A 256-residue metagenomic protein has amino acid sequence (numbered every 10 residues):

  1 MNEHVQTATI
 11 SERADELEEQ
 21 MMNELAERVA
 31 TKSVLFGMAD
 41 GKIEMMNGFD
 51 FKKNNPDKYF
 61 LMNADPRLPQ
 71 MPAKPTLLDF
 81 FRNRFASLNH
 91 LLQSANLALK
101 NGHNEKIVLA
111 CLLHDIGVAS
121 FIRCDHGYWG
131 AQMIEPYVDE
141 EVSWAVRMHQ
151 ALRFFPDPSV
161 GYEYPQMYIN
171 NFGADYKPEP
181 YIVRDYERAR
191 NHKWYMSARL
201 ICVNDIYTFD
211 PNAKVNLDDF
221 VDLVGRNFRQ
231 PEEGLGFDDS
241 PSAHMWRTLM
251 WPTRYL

Functional and structural regions predicted by a protein language model:
M1-L112, I116-L256: Metal-dependent phosphohydrolase cores
